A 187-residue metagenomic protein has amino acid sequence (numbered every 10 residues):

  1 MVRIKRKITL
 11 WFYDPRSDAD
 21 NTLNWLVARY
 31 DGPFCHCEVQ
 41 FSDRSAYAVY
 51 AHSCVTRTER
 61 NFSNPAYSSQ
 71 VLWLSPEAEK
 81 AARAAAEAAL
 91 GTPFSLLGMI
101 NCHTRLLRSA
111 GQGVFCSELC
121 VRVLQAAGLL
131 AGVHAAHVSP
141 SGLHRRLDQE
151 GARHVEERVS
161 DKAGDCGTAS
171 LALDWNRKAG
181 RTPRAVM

Functional and structural regions predicted by a protein language model:
M1-I8, S17-D20, L173-M187: Protein maturation boundaries and topogenic segments
K5-L74, I100-A110: Glycine-rich catalytic cores of cysteine/serine-nucleophile enzymes that process amide/ester linkages in cell-envelope
S45-A46, F94, G128-A131: Secondary-structure boundary/capping signal
E77-M99: A structural motif
N101-M187: Activation targets extended, charge/polar-rich intrinsically disordered C-terminal tails
